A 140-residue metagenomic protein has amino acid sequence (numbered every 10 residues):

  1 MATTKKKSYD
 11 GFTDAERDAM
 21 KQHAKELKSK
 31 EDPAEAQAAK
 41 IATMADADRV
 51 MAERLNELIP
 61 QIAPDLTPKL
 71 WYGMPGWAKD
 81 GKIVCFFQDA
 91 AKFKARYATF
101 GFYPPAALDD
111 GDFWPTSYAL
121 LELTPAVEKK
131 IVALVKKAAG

Functional and structural regions predicted by a protein language model:
M1-G140: Charge-dense, helix-prone N-terminal extensions
